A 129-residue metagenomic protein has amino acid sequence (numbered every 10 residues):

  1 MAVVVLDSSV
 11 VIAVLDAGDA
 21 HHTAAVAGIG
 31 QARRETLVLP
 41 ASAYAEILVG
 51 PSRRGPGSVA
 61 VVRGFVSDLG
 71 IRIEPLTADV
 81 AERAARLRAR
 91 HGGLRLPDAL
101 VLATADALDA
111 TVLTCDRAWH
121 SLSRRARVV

Functional and structural regions predicted by a protein language model:
M1-L39, P51-G64: Short, well-structured N-terminal submotif of metal-dependent ribonuclease cores
M1-V3, D68, R72, L102-V129: Acidic, PIN/NYN-like endoribonuclease modules and their adjacent C-terminal/linker elements
L6-D7, L39-A41, G93-R95, D116-R117 (+1 more regions): Histidine- and aromatic-rich ligand-binding microenvironments
V10, A43, V80, L100-V101 (+1 more regions): Alpha-helix capping/helix-boundary segments
A17, S67-R90: Acidic catalytic patch
R33-E35, R88-G92: A short glycine/serine-rich beta->alpha loop
R54-S58, G92, V128-V129: Short, hinge-like loop/turn segments at secondary-structure boundaries
